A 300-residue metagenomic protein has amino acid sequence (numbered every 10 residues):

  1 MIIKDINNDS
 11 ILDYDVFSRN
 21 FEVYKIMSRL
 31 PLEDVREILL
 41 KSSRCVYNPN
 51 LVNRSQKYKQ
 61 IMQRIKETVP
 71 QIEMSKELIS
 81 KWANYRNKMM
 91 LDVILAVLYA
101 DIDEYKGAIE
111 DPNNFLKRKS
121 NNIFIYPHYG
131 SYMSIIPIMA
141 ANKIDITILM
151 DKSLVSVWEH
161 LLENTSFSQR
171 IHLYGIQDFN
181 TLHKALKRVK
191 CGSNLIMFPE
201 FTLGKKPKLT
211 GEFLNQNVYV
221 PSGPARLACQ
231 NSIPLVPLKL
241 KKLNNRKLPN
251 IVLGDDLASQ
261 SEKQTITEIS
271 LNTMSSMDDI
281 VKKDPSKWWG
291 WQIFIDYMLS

Functional and structural regions predicted by a protein language model:
I2-Y126, S131, L161: Membrane-anchoring hydrophobic helices of lipid-metabolizing enzymes
Y14, S18, T165-F167, H172-G192: N-terminal-biased segments
N53-Q60, D151-L154, N217-P221: Active-site metal-coordination segments of metallo-dependent hydrolases
T68-E73, D145, F167-I171, N231: Structural alpha-beta junctions
Y99-K106, I125, I171-I176, F213-N215 (+2 more regions): Short, flexible loop segments at the rims of nucleotide/cofactor-binding pockets, characterized by
E110, M133-P137, A225: Contiguous, well-ordered alpha-helical segments that form the cores/surfaces of helical PPI scaffolds
L116-S120, A141, F179-S300: Non-catalytic C-terminal accessory region of glycerolipid acyltransferases and related lyso-lipid remodeling enzymes
S120-Q177, P207: Catalytic core of membrane glycerolipid acyltransferases/transacylases, capturing the structured, soluble-facing
